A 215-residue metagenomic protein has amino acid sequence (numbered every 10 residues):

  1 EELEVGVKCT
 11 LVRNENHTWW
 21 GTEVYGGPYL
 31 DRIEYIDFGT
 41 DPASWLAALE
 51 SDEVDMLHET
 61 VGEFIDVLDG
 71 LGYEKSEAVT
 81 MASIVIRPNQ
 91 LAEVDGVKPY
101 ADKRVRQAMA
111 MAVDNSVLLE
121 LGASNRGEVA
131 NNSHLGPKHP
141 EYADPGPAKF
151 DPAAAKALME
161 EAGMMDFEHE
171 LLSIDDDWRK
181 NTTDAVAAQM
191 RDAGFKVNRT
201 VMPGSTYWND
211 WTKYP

Functional and structural regions predicted by a protein language model:
E1-L3, N14, L121-G122, D144-G146 (+1 more regions): Short beta-strand->loop
E1-R13, W45, K156-E160: The feature preferentially marks the first beta-strand/turn patch immediately downstream of a bacterial lipoprotein
V5-V7, I36, A48, T60 (+3 more regions): Ligand/substrate-recognition segments at binding pockets and active sites
H17-V67, K196-N198: Ligand-site clamp/hinge motif
Y29-R32, A48-S51, G62, G70 (+2 more regions): Alpha-helical secondary-structure segments
S44-L46, F64-I65, G96, V105-R106 (+3 more regions): Short, hydrophobic alpha-helical packing/hinge segments within bilobed ligand-binding/sensory domains
I65-V79, Y214-P215: Ligand-binding "clamshell"
G96, E128-E161, D176-N181: Structural transition elements
